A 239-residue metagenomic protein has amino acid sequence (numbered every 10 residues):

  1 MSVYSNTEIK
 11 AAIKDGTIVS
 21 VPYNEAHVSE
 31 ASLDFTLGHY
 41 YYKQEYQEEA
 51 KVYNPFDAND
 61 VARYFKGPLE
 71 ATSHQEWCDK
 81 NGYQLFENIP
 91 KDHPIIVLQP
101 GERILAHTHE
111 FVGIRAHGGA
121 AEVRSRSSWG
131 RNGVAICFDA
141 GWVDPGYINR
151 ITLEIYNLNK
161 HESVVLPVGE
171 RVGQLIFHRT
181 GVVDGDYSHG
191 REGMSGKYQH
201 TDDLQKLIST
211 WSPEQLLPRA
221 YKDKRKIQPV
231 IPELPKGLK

Functional and structural regions predicted by a protein language model:
M1-K239: DUTPase catalytic domain/fold
